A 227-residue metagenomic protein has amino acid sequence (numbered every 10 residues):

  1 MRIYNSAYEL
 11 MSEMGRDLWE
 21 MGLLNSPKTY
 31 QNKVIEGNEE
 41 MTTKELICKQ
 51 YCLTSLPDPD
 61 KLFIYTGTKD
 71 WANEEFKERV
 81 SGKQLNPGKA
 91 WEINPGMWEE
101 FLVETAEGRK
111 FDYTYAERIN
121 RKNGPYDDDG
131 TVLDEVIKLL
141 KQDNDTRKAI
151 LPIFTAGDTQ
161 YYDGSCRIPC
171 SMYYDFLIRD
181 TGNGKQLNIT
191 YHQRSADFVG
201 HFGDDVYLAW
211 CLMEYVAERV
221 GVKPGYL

Functional and structural regions predicted by a protein language model:
M1-L227: Terminal, non-catalytic protein-protein interaction segments that mediate quaternary/complex assembly
